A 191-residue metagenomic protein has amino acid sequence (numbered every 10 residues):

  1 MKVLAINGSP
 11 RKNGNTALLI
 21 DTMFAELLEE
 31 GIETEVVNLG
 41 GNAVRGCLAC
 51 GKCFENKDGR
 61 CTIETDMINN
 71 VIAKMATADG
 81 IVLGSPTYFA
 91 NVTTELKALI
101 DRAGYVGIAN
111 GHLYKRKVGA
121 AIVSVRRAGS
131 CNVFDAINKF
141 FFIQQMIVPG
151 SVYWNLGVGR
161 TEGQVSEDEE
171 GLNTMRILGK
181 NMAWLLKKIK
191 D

Functional and structural regions predicted by a protein language model:
M1-A109, G159-D191: N-terminal beta1-alpha1-beta2 submodule of the flavodoxin-like/Rossmannoid cofactor-binding fold
T94-E95, A109-N155, N173: Short, glycine-/small-residue-rich phosphate/pyrophosphate-handling segment
